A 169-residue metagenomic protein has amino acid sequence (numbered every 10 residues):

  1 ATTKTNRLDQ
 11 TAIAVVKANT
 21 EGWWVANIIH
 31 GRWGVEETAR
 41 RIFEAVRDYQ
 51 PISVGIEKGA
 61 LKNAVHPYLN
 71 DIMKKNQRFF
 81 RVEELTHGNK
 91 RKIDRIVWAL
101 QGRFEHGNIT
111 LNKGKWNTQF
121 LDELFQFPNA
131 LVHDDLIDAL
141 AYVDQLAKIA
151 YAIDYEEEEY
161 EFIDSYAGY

Functional and structural regions predicted by a protein language model:
A1-E84, I109-Y169: RNase H-like, metal-dependent nuclease domains and their acidic two-metal-ion catalytic environment used
K75-R103: Conserved beta-strand -> loop -> alpha-helix junction used to position metal-binding or nucleic-acid-contacting
